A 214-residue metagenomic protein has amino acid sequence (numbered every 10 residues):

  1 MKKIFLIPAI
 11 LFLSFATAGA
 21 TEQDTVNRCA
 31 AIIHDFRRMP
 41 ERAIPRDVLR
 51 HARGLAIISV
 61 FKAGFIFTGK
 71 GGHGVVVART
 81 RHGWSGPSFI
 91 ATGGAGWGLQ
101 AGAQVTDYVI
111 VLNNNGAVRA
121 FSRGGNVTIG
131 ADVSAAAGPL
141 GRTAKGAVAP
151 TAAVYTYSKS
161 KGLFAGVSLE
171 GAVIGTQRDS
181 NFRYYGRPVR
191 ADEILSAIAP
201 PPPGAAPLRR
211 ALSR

Functional and structural regions predicted by a protein language model:
M1-I4: Positively charged n-region of N-terminal signal peptides that target proteins for export
A9-A18: Hydrophobic h-region of N-terminal signal peptides that target proteins for export in Gram-negative bacteria
A20-R214: Small-residue-enriched, tightly packed secondary-structure blocks
